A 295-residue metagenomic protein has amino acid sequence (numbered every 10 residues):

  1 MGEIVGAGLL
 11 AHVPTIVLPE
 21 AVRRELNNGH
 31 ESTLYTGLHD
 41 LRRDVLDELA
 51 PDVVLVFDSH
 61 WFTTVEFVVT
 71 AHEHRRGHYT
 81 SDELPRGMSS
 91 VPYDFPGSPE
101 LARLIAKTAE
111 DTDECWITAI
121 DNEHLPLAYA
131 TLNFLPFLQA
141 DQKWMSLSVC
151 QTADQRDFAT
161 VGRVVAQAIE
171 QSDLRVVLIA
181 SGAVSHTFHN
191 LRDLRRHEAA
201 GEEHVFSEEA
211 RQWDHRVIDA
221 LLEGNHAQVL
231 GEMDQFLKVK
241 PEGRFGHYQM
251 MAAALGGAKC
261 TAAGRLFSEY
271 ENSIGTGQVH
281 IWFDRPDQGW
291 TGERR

Functional and structural regions predicted by a protein language model:
M1-P51, T63-T160, L191-R295: Flexible, D/E/H-enriched segments
G8, D52-D58, L147, L174-V184: Beta-strand elements within well-structured catalytic alpha/beta cores of enzymes that handle phosphate/sulfate esters
G162, A180-S185, G277: Glycine-centered flexibility sites
R163-V176: Non-transmembrane, aqueous-exposed alpha-helical and coiled segments at domain scale
V184-R192: A structural signal for small-residue-enriched, beta-sheet-centric alpha/beta enzyme cores and oligomeric scaffold folds
